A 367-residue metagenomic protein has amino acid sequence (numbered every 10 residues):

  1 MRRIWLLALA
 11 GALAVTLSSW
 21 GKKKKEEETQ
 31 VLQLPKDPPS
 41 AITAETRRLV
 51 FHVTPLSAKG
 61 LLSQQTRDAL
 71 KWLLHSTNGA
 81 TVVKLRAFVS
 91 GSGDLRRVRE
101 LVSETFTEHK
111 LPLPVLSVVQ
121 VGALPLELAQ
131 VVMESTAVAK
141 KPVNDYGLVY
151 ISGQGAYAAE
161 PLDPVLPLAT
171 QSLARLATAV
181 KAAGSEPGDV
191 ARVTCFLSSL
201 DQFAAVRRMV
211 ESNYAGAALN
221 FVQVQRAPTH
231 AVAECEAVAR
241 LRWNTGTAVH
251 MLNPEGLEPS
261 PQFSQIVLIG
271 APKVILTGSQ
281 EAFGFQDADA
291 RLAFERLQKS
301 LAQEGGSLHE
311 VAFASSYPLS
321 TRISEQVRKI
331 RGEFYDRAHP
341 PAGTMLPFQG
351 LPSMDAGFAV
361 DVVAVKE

Functional and structural regions predicted by a protein language model:
M1-G21: N-terminal export/membrane-targeting signals
W20-F313, P318-E367: N-terminal presequence-like segments and the immediate start of the first folded domain
